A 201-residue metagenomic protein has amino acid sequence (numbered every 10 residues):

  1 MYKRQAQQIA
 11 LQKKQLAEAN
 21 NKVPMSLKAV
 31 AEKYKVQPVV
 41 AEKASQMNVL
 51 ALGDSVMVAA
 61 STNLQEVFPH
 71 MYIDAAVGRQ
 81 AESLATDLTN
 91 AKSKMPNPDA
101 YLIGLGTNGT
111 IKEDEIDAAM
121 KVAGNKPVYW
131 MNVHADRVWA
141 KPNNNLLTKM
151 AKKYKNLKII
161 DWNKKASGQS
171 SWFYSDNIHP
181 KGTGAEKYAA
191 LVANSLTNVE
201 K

Functional and structural regions predicted by a protein language model:
M1-N48, K94-N97, V199: N-terminal secretory targeting modules
P38-E115, A135-K141: Conserved SGNH/GDSL esterase-like catalytic core that processes O-acyl groups on lipids and polysaccharides
Q46-M47, P69-M71, P96-Y101, G124-Y129 (+2 more regions): Loop/turn elements at helix/coil->beta-strand transitions in domains of secreted/extracellular proteins
L50, V58, T62, E66 (+7 more regions): Solvent-exposed, polar/charged alpha-helical surfaces in well-ordered, non-transmembrane soluble domains, broadly
A75-V77, W130-A135, I159-K164: A generic structural motif
A119-N144, A166: Active-site segments of SGNH/GDSL-like serine hydrolases that catalyze O-acetyl group transfer/hydrolysis on lipids
N144-K201: Catalytic His-Asp segment of secreted/periplasmic serine-dependent ester chemistry enzymes
